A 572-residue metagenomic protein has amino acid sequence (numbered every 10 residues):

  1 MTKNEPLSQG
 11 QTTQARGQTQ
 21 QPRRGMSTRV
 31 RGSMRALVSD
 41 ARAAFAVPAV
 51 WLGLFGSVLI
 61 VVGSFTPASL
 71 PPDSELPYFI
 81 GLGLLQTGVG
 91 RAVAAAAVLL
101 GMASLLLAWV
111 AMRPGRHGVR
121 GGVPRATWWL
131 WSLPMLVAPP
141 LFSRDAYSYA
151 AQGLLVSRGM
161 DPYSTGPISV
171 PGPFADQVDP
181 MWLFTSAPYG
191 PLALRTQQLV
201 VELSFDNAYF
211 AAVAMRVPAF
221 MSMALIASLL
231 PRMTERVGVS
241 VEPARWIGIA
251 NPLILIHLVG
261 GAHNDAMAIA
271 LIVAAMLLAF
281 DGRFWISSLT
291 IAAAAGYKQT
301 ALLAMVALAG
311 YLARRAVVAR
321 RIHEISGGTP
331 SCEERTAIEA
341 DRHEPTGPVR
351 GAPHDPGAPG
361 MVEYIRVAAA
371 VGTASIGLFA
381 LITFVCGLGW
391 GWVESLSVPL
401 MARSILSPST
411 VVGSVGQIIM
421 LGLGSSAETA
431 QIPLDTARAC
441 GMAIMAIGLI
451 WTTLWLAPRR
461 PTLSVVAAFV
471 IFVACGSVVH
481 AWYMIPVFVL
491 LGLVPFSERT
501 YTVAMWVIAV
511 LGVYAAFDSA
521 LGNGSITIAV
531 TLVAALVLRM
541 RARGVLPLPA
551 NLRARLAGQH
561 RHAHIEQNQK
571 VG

Functional and structural regions predicted by a protein language model:
M1-V58, L76-P134, A457, T462-L463 (+2 more regions): Start-transfer (signal-anchor) and selected internal transmembrane alpha helices of multi-pass inner/ER membrane
G53-S57, M102-A111, V213-V237, I269-A270 (+1 more regions): Transmembrane-helix motifs of polytopic, lipid-linked glycan transferases
G118-R216, F220: Intramembrane catalytic core of multi-pass membrane enzymes that act on lipidic substrates
W128, F220-M221, M233, V237 (+5 more regions): Membrane-embedded helix bundles of polyisoprenyl
L225-L229, A268-R283, R321, I447 (+1 more regions): Specific aromatic-rich, kink-prone transmembrane helix
A304-I376: Perimembrane helix-loop-helix junctions
A380, S397-C475, L552-R555, G572: Aromatic/glycine/proline-enriched transmembrane-helix motif characteristic of membrane-embedded glycan-assembly enzymes
S409, G492-G572: C-terminal multi-pass transmembrane helix bundles with aromatic-rich, positive-inside signatures
